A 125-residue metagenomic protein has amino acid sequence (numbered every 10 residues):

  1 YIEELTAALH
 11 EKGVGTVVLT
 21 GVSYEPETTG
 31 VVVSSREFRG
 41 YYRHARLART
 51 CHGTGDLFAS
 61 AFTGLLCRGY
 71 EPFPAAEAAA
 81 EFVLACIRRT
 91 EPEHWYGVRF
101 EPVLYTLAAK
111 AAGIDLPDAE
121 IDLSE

Functional and structural regions predicted by a protein language model:
Y1-R39: Conserved phosphate/ATP/ADP-binding segment of small-molecule kinases
I2-H10, R43, E71-I87: Short, well-structured alpha-helical segments that form the helix of a local strand-helix-strand
T20, G55, A75: Residue-level signal for inorganic ion chemistry
G21-E25, A45-A48, A80-L84: Glycine-rich beta-alpha junction loops
T29-V32, F38-Y42, P102-Y105, D115-D118: Short, well-ordered strand-loop elements centered on a beta-strand within folded domains, enriched for acidic residues
R39-H52: Short pre-catalytic strand/loop immediately N-terminal to key active-site residues, enriched for Gly-Thr
R49-P72: Short, small-residue alpha-helix embedded
P74-E125: Charged C-terminal helix
